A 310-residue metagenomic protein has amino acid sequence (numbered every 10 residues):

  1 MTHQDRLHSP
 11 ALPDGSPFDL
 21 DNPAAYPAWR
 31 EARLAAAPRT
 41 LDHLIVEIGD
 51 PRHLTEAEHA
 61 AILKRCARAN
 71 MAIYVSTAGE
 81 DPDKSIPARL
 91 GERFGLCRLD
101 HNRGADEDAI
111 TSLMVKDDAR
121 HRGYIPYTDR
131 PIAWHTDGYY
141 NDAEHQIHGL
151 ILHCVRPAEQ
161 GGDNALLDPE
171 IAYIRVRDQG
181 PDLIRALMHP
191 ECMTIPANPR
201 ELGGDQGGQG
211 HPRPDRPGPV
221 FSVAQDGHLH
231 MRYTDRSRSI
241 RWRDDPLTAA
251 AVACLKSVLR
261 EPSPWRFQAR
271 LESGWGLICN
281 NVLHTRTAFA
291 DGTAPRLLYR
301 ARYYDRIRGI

Functional and structural regions predicted by a protein language model:
T2-L54, R65, D106, T111-R270 (+2 more regions): Active-site environment of non-heme Fe oxygenases that use a 2-His-1-carboxylate facial triad
E56-A61: Polybasic, low-complexity association/targeting segments
A69-A78, P87: N-terminal, charged low-complexity regulatory/assembly segments
Y74-D81, C154-A158: Short, flexible beta-strand-to-coil junctions
G91-D100: A short alpha->loop->secondary-structure connector
